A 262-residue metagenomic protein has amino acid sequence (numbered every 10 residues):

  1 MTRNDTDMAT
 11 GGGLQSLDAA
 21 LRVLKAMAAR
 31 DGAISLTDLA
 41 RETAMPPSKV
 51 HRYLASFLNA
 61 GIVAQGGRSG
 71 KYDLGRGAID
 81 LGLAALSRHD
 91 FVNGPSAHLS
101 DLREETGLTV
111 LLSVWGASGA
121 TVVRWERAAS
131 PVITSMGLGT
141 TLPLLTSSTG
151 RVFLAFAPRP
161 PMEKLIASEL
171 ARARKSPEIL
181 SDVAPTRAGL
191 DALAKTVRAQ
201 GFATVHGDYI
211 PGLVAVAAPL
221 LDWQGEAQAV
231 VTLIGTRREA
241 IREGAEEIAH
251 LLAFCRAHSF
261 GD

Functional and structural regions predicted by a protein language model:
M1-R88, V92, R256, F260-G261: N-terminal helix-turn-helix
R3, V132-Y209: Short, solvent-exposed recognition segments
L14-D18, A29-S35, G67-K71, F91 (+8 more regions): Hydrophobic/basic alpha-helical segments enriched in Actinobacteria
A26, Y53, G94-E105, L111 (+4 more regions): Amphipathic alpha-helical regulatory segments at dimerization interfaces that relay allosteric signals between sensory
A28, G150, L154, P158 (+1 more regions): Short amphipathic alpha-helical signal-transduction/dimerization elements
V63-Q65, L112-S113, L220: A structural signal for short hydrophobic beta-strand segments in well-ordered beta-sheet cores
S69-L170: Amphipathic alpha-helical effector-binding/dimerization core of metabolite-sensing transcriptional regulators
S181-A257: Extended hydrophobic
